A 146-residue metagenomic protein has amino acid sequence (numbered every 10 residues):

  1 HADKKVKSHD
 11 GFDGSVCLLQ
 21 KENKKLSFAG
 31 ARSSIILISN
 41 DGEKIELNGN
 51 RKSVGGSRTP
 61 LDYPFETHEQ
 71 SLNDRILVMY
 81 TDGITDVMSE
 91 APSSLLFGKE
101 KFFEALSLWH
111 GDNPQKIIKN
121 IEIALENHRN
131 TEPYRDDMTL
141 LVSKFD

Functional and structural regions predicted by a protein language model:
H1-D41, N48, Y63, I123-D136 (+1 more regions): Catalytic core of PPM/PP2C metal-dependent serine/threonine phosphatase domains
S8-G14, I45-S93, T131-R135: Acidic loop->beta-strand submotif enriched in PP2C/PPM serine/threonine phosphatases
A31-R32, T81, K99: ATP/adenylate-binding site constellation spanning eukaryotic-like Ser/Thr protein kinases, ABC-transporter
I36, R51, G55, T85 (+2 more regions): Generic hydrophobic alpha-helical scaffold/packing signal
S94-S107: Divalent-cation-assisted or electrostatically stabilized phosphate/pyrophosphate-binding catalytic cores
E104-L125: A short, conserved beta-to-alpha structural element at the edge of catalytic cores that scaffolds binding
